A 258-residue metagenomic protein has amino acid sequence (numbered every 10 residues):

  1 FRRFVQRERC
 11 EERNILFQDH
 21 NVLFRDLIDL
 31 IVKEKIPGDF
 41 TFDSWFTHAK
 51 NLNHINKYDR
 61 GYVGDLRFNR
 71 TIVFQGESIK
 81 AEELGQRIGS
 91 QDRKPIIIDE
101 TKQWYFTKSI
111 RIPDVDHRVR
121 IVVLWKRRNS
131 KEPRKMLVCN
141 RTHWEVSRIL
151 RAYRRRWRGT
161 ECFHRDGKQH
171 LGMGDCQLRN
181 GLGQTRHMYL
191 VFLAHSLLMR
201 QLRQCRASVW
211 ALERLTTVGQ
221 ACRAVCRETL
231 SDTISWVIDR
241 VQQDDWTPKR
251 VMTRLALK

Functional and structural regions predicted by a protein language model:
F1-E83, Q91-K94, K102, K108-I110 (+4 more regions): Conserved, well-structured functional cores that handle cations and Mg-NTP chemistry
R3, R13, I28, Q75 (+4 more regions): A short, flexible helix-boundary coil/loop motif
D39-T47, Y62, L137, R158-G167 (+1 more regions): Short, conserved catalytic/metal-binding motifs centered on acidic residues
V115-W144: Charge-patterned, long linear interaction tracts outside catalytic cores
K135, S147, H187-V191: Non-catalytic, well-ordered alpha-helical scaffold segments
R141, Y153, W157, G167 (+1 more regions): Generic structural signal for hydrophobic core residues of well-folded globular domains
V146-L178: Short amphipathic alpha-helical "interface-anchor" segments enriched in bulky aromatics
